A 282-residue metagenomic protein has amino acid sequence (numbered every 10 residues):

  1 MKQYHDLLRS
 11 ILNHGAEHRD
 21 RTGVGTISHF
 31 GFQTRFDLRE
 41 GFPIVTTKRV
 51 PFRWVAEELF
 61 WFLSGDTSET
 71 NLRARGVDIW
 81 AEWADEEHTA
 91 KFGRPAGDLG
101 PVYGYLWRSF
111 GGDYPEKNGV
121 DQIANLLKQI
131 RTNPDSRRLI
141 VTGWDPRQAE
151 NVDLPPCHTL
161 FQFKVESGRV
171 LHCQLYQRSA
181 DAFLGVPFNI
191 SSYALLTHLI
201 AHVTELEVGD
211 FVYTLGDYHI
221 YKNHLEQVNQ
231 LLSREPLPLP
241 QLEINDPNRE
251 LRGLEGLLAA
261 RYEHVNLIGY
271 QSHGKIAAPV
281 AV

Functional and structural regions predicted by a protein language model:
M1-V282: Terminal, non-catalytic protein-protein interaction segments that mediate quaternary/complex assembly
